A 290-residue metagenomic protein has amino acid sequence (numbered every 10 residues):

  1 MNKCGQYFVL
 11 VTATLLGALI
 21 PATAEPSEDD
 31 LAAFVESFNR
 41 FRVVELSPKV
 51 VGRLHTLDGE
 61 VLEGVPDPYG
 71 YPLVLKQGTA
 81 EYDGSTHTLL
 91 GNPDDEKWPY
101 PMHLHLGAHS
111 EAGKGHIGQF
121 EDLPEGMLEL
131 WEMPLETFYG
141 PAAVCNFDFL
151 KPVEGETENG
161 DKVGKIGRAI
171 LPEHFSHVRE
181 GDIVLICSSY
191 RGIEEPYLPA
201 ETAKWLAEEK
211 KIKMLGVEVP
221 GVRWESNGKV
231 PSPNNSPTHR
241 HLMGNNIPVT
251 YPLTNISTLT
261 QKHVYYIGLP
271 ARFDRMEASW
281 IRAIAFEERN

Functional and structural regions predicted by a protein language model:
M1-V9: Bacterial N-terminal signal peptides that target proteins for export
V9-A18: Bacterial N-terminal signal peptides
A24-N290: Active-/binding-site microenvironments in catalytic and ligand-binding cores
